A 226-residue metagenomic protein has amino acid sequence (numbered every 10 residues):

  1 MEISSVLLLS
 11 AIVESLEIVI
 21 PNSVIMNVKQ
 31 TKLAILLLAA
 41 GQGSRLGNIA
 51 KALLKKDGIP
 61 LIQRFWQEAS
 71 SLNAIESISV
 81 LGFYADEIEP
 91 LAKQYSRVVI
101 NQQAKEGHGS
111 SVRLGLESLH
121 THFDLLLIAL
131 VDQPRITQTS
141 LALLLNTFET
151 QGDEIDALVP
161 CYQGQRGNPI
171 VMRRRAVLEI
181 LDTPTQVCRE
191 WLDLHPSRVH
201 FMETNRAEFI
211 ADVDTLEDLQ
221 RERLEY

Functional and structural regions predicted by a protein language model:
S4-S5, S10, S15: Low-acidity, Ser/Thr- and Arg-rich intrinsically disordered low-complexity segments
N27-L81: N-terminal glycine-rich phosphate-binding loop and ensuing alpha1 helix
N27-T31, I35, L178, T183-Y226: Conserved alpha/beta core of the MobA/IspD/sugar-nucleotide pyrophosphorylase nucleotidyltransferase superfamily
N27-V28, Q63-L125, T139: Conserved N-terminal catalytic core of the sugar/cofactor nucleotidyltransferase
D57, V99-A104, M202-E203: Short beta->alpha connector loops at strand-helix junctions that form conserved, small/polar/Pro-enriched
K105-R174, L178: Conserved beta-loop-beta/alpha segment of the NTase-like Rossmann-fold superfamily that binds/positions NTPs
